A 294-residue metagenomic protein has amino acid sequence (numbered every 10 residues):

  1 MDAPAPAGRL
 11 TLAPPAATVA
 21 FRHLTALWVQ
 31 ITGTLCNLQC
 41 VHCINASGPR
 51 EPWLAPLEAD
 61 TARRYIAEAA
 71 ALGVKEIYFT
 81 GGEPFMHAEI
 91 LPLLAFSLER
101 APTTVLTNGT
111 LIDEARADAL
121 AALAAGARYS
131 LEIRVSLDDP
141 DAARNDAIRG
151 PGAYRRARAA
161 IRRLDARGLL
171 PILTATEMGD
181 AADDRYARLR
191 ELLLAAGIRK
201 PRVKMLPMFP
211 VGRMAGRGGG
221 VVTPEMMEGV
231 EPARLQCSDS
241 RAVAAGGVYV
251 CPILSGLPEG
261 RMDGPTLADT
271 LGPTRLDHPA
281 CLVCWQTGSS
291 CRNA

Functional and structural regions predicted by a protein language model:
P6-G81, F85-R100, A115: Conserved alpha-helical substructure of the radical SAM core
T34, D138-P140, M178-D180, P210 (+2 more regions): Short, solvent-exposed loop/turn segments at secondary-structure junctions
H42, A46-P49, L193, L257 (+1 more regions): Secreted/processed peptides and extracellular or luminal domains of membrane proteins
R50-R64, P84-A125, I133, L137-A143 (+2 more regions): Canonical radical SAM enzyme core domain
L72-I77, R100, T104, R128-L137 (+1 more regions): Conserved C-terminal portion of the radical SAM core fold that forms the substrate/S-adenosylmethionine-binding
A124-L131, R158, V221-V230: A polyampholytic, Gly/Pro-enriched intrinsically disordered region
I148: Gly/Pro-rich active-site loop or hairpin
P210-A294: Accessory C-terminal segments flanking Radical SAM cores
